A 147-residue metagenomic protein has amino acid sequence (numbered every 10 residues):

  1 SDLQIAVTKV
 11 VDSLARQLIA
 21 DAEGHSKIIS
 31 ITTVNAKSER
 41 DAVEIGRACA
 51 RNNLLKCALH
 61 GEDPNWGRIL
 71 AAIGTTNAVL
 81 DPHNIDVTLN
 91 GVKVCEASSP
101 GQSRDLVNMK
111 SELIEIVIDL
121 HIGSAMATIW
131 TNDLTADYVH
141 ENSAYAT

Functional and structural regions predicted by a protein language model:
S1-A6, A78-P82: Unusually extended, aromatic-enriched hydrophobic runs near protein termini
D2-D41, I45: Oxyanion-binding "anion nests"
A15, N35, V43-R47, R51-T147: Internal helix-turn-beta structural module
